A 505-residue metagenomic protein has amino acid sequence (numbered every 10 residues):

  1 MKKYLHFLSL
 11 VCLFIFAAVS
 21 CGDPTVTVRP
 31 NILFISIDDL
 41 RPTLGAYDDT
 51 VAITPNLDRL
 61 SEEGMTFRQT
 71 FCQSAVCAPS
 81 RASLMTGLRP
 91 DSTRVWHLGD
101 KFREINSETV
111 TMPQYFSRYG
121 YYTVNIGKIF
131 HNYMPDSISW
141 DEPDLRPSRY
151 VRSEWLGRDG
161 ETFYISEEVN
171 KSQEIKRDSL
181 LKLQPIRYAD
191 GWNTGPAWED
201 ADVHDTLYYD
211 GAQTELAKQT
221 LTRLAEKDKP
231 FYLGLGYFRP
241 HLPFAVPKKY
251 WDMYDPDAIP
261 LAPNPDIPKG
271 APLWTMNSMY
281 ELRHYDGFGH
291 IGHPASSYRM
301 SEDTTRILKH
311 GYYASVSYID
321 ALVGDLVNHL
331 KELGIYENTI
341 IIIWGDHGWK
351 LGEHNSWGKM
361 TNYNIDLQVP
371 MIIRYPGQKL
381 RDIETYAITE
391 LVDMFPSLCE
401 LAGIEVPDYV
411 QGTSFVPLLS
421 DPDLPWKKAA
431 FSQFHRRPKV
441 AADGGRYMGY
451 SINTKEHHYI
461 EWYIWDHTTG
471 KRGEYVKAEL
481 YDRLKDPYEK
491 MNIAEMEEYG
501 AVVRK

Functional and structural regions predicted by a protein language model:
K2-S9, F14, V19-R472, V476-K477 (+1 more regions): Formylglycine-dependent sulfatase
L480-Y481: Short hydrophobic beta-strand that contains or immediately precedes a catalytic carboxylate
L484: Residues forming the ATP-binding cleft of Hanks-type serine/threonine protein kinase domains
